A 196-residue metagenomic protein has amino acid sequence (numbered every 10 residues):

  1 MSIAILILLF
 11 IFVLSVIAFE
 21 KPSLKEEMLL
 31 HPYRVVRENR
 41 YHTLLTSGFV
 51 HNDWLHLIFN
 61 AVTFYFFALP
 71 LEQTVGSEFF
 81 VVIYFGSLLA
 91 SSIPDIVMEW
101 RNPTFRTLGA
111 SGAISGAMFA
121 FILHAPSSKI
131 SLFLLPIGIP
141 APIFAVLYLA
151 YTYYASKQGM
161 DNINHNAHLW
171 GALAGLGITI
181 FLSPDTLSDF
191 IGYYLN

Functional and structural regions predicted by a protein language model:
M1-N196: A detector for small-residue-rich transmembrane helices and their helix-helix packing motifs
